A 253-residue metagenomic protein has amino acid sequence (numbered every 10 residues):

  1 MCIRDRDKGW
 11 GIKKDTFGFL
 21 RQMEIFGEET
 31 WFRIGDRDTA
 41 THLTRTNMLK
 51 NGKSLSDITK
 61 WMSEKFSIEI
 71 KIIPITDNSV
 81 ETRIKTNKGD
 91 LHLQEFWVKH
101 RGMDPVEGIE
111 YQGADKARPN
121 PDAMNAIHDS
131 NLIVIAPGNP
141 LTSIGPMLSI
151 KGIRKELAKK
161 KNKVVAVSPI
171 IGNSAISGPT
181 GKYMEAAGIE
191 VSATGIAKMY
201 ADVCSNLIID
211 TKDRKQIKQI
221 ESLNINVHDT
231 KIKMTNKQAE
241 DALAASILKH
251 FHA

Functional and structural regions predicted by a protein language model:
R4-Y111: Electropositive, gly/pro-rich neighborhoods at or near active sites that engage anionic ligands
E107-I127: Active-site glycine-rich loop that binds ribose-phosphate moieties when present
S130: An anion/phosphate-binding loop that grips the pyrophosphate of nucleotide cofactors and donors
V134-A136, V165, I208: Structural motif
P146-R154: Charged helix-capping and loop-helix junction motifs
K155-K161, A201-V203: Short, conserved loop/helix-junction motifs that constitute active-site signature segments in enzyme catalytic cores
K160-S177, I232-M234: Short, flexible loop segments at boundaries between secondary-structure elements
S177-A253: C-terminal functional extensions of proteins
